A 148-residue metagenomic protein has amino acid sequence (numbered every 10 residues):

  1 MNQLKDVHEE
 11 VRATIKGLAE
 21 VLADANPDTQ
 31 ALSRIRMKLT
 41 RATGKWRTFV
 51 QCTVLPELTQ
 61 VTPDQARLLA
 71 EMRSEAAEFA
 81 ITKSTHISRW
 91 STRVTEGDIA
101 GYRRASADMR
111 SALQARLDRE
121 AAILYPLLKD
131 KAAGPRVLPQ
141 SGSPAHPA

Functional and structural regions predicted by a protein language model:
M1-A148: Small-residue-biased structural context
